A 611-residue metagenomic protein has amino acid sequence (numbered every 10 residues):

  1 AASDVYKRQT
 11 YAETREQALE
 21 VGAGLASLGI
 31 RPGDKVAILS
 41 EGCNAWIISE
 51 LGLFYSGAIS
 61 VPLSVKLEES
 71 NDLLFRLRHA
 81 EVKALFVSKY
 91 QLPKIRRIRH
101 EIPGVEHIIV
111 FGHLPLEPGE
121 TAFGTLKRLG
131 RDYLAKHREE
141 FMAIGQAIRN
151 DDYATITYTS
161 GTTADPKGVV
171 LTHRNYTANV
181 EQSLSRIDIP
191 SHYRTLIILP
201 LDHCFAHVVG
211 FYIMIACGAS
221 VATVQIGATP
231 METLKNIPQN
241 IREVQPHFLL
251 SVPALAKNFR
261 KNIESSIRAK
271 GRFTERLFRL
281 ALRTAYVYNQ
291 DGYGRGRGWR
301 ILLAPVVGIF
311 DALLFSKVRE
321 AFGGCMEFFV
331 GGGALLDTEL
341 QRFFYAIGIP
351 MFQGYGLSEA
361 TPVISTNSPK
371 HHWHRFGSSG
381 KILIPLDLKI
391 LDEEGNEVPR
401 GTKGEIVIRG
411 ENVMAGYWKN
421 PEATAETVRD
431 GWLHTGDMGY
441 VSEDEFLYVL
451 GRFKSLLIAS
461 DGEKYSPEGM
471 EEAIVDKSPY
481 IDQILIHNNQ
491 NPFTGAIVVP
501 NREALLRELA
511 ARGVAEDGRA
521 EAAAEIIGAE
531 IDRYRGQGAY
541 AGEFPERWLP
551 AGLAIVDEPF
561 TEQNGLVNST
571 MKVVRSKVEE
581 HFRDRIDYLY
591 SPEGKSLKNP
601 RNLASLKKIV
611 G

Functional and structural regions predicted by a protein language model:
S3-I47, L51, E68-L74, A122-G130 (+1 more regions): Conserved AMP-binding/adenylate-forming core of the ANL superfamily
R8-A12, A154-V180: Conserved AMP-binding A3 loop
L28, L39, T159, I382 (+4 more regions): Conserved ATP-binding/catalytic segment of the ANL
L28, Y55-L129: Structural core segment of the AMP-binding/adenylate-forming
K83-V87, G410, A415-G416, E426 (+2 more regions): AMP-binding/adenylate-forming catalytic core of the ANL superfamily
V110, K127-Y158, D165, D188-R194: Conserved pre-ATP/AMP-binding loop-to-beta segment of ANL
T177-R194, L201-F315: Conserved AMP-binding/adenylation subdomain of ANL enzymes
A222-Q225, L302-G308, F315, E320 (+7 more regions): Conserved ATP-binding loop and adjacent catalytic segment of the adenylate-forming AMP-binding
